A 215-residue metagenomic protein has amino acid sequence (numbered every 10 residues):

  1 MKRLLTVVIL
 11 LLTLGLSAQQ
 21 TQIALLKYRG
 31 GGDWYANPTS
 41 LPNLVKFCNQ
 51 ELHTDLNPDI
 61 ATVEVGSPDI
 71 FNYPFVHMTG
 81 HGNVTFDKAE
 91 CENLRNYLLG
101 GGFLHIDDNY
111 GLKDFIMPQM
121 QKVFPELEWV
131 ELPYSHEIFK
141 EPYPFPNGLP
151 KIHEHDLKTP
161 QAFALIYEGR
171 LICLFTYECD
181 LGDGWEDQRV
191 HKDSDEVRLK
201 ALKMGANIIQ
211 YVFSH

Functional and structural regions predicted by a protein language model:
L4-L16: Sec-dependent N-terminal signal peptides
A18-F75, T79-G82, D180-L181, D187-H215: Aromatic-Pro/Gly-enriched surface loop or interdomain linker that acts as a lid/target-recognition segment
Q19-Q22, K27-G31, T39-N43, K113-R189 (+1 more regions): An acidic, glycine-rich "communication" segment
I23, F75-D114: Short alpha-beta junction capping motif
K46, N96, P118: Replace "anionic and nucleotidyl ligands
D55-V63, I106-N109, L127-Y134: Surface-exposed patches in mature extracellular/periplasmic domains of secreted proteins
P58-V65, G82, D87-N93, L157-Q161: Alpha-helical scaffolding within the catalytic cores of extracellular/periplasmic polymer-degrading hydrolases
